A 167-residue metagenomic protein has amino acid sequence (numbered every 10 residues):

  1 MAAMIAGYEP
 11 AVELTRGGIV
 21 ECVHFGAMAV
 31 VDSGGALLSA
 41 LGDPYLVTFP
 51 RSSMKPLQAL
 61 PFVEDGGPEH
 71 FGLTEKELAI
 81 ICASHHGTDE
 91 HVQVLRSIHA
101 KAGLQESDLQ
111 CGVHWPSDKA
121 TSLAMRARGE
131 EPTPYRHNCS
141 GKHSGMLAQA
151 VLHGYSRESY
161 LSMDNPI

Functional and structural regions predicted by a protein language model:
M1-Y45: Beta-lactamase-like hydrolase cores
V20, M54, I167: N-terminal nucleophile
F25-A27, L57, E77: A common structural microfeature
A36-L38, P68, G154: Short helix-loop capping/hinge motifs at secondary-structure junctions, enriched in acidic/polar residues
L41-T48, A79-H85: Short helix/strand-bridging catalytic loops that position acidic/His residues to coordinate divalent metals and engage
P50-G67: Active-site SXXK
G67-T74: Phosphate-handling active-site elements
T74-I167: Active-site-adjacent helix/loop patches that line small-molecule binding or acyl-intermediate pockets
